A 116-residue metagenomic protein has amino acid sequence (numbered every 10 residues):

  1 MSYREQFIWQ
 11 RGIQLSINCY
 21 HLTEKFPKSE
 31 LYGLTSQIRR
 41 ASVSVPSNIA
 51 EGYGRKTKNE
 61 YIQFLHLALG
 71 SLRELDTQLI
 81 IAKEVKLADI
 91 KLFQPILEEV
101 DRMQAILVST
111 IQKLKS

Functional and structural regions predicted by a protein language model:
M1-S116: Short, C-terminally biased terminal segments at protein or domain edges
